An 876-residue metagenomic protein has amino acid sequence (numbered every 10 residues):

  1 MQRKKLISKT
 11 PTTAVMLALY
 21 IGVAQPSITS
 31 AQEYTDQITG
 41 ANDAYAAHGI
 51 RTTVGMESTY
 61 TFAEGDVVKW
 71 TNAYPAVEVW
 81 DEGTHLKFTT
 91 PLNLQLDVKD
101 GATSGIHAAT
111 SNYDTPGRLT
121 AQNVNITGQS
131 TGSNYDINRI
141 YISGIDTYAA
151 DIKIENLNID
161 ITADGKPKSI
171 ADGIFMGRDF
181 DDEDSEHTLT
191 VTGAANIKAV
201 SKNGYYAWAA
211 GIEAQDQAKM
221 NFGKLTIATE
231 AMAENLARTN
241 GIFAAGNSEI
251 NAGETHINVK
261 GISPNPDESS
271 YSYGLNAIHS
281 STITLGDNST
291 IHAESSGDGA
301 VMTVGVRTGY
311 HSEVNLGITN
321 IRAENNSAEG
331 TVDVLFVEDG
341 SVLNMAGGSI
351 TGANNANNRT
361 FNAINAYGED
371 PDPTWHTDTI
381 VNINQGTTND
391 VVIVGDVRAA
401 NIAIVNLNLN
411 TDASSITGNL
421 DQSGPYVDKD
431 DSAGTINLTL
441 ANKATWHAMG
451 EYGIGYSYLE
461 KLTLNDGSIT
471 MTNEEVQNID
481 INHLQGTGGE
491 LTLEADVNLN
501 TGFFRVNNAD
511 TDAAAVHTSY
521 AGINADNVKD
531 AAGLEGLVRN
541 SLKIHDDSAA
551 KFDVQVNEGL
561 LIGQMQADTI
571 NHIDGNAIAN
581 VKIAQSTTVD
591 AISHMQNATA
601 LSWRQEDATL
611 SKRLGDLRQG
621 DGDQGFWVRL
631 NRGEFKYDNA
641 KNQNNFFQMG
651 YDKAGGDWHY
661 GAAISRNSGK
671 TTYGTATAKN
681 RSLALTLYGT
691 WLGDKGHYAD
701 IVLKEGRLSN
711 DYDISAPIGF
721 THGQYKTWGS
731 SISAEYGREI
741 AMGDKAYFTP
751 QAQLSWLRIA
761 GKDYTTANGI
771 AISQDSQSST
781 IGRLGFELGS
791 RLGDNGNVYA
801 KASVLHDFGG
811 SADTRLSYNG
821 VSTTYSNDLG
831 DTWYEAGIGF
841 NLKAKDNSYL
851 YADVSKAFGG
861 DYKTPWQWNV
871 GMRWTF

Functional and structural regions predicted by a protein language model:
M1-A31: Gram-negative bacterial Sec-dependent N-terminal signal peptides
Q32-E33, T487-N507, A514-D652: Outer-membrane translocation/initiation segment of Type V secreted surface proteins
T39-T53, K69-D81, Q95-G117, T127-A149 (+10 more regions): Extracellular beta-strand/beta-solenoid scaffold signature
N365-N382, T388-L542: Extracellular beta-strand/loop-rich repeat segments of large surface/secreted proteins
S414, G622-F626, N645, G656-Y660 (+7 more regions): Outer-envelope beta-barrel architecture signal
Q585-F748, V854-S855, G860: Outer membrane beta-barrel translocator domains of Type V secretion systems
A591-H594, Q643, K670, G674-A676 (+3 more regions): Solvent-exposed, glycine/polar-rich loop segments of beta-barrel outer-membrane systems
T686-W691, S773-F876: Outer membrane beta-barrel transmembrane domains
